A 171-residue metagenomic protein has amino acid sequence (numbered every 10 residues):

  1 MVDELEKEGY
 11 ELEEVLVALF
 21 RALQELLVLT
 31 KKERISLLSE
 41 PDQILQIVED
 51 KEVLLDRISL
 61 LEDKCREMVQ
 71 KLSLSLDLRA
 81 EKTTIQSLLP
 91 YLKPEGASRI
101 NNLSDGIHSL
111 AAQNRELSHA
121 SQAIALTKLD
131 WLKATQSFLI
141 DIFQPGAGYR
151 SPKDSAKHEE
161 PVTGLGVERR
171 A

Functional and structural regions predicted by a protein language model:
M1-S87: Extended, charge-rich alpha-helical scaffolding segments
L89-K93, A97-A171: Short terminal interaction segments
